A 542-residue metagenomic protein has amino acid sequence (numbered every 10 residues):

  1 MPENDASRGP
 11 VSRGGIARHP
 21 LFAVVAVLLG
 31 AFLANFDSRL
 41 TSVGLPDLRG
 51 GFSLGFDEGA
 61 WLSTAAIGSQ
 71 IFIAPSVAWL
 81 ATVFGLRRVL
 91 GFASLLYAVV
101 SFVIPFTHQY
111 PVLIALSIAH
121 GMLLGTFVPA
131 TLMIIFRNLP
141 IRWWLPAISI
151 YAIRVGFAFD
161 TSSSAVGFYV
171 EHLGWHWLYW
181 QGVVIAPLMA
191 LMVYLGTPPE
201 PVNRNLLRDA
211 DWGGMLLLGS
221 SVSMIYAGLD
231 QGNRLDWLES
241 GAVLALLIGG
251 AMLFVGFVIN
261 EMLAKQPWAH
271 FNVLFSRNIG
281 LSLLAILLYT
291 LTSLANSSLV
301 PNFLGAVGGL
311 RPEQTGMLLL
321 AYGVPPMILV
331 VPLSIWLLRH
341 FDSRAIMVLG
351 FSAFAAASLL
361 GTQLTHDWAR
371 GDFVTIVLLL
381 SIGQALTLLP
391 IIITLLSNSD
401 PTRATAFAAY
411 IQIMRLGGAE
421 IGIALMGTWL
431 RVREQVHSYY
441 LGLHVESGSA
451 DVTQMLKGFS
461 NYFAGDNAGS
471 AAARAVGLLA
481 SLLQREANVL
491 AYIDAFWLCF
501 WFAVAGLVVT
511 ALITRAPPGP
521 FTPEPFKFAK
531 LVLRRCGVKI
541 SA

Functional and structural regions predicted by a protein language model:
S7, L416-R515, P520-A542: Hydrophobic transmembrane architecture of multi-pass small-molecule transporters
P20-F36, T41-L45, F52, F56-A65 (+2 more regions): 12-transmembrane solute porter fold
G30, L90-L96, V100, L116 (+8 more regions): Residue-level signature of the transmembrane alpha-helical cores of Major Facilitator Superfamily-type secondary
A34, S63-A66, Q70, Y97 (+9 more regions): Structural signature of transmembrane alpha-helices in multi-pass secondary transporters
G59, V89, A147, L178-Q181 (+5 more regions): Alpha-helical transmembrane segments of multi-pass secondary-active solute transporters
I71, A98-V99, V183-A190, F254 (+2 more regions): Small-residue-rich packing faces within the transmembrane alpha-helices of Major Facilitator Superfamily
A74-G214: Helix-loop-helix hairpins in multi-pass membrane proteins, especially solute transporters
G167-A285, Y289-T292, F496-L498: Hydrophobic transmembrane-helix bundles of small-molecule transporters
